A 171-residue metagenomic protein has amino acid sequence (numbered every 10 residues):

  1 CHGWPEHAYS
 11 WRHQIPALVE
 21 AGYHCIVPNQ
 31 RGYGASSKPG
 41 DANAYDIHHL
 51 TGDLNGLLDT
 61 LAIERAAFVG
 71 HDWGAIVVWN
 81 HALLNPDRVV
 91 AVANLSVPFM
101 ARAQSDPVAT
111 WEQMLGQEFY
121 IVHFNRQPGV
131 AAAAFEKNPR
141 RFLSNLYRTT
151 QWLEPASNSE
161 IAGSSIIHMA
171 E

Functional and structural regions predicted by a protein language model:
C1-S37, L57: Conserved HGGG/HGGXW glycine-rich cap/lid loop of the alpha/beta-hydrolase fold
Y33-V69, W73-E171: Flexible "cap/lid" subdomain of the alpha/beta-hydrolase fold that forms the substrate-access gate
